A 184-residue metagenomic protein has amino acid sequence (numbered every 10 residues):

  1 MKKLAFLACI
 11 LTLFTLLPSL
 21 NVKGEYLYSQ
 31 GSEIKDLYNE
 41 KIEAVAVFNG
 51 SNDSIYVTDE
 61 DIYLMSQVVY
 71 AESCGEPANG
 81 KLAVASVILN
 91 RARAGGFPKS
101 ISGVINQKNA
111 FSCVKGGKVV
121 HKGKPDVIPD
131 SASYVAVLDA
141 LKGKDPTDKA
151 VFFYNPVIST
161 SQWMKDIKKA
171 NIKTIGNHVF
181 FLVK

Functional and structural regions predicted by a protein language model:
M1-D59, G176, F180-K184: N-terminal secretory targeting signals
E43-K184: Bacterial extracytoplasmic/cell-wall-associated proteins, especially those involved in peptidoglycan
